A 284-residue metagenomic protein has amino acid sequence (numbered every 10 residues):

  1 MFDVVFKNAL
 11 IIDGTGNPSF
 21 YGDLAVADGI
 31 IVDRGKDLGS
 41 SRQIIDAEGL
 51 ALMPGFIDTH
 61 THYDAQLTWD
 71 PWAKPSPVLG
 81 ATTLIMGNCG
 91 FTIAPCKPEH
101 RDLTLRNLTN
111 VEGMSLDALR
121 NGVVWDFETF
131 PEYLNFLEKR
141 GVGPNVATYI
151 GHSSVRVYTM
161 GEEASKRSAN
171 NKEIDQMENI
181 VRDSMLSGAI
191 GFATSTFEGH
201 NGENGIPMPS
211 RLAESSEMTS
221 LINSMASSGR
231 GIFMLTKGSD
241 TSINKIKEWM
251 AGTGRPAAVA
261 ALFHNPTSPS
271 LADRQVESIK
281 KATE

Functional and structural regions predicted by a protein language model:
F2-D3, L10-G55: Histidine-rich, glycine-flanked metal-binding segment
F6, Q43-I45, I85, A147: Hydrophobic/aromatic beta-strand patches that form the interior of the parallel beta-sheet core in alpha/beta enzyme
A9, G29, G49, H60 (+3 more regions): Divalent metal-coordination and catalytic microenvironments
A51-P75: Di-metal (Zn2+ and/or Mg2+/Mn2+) metal-binding site signature of metallo-dependent hydrolases with the MBL/beta-CASP
M53-H60, M86-N88, T236, A260: Active-site neighborhood of phospho(di)ester-bond hydrolases with catalytic His/Asp-centered motifs
H62-A65, C89-T92, S239, F263-N265: Acidic, glycine-rich active-site loops and adjacent beta-strand->loop/helix elements that engage anionic groups
W69-G191: Divalent-metal coordination cores built from histidine and acidic residues
P131-V142, R167-S195, G199-E284: Histidine/acidic residue-rich metal-binding segments in metalloenzymes
